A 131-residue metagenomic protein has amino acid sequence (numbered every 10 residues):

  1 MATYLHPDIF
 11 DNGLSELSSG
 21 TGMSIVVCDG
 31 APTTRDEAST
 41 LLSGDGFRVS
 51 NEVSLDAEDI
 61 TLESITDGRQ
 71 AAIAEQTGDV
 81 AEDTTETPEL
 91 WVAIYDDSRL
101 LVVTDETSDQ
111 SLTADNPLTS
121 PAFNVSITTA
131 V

Functional and structural regions predicted by a protein language model:
M1-L90, D96-V131: Small cysteine-rich, disulfide-bonded extracellular modules of the LU/uPAR three-finger superfamily and closely related
